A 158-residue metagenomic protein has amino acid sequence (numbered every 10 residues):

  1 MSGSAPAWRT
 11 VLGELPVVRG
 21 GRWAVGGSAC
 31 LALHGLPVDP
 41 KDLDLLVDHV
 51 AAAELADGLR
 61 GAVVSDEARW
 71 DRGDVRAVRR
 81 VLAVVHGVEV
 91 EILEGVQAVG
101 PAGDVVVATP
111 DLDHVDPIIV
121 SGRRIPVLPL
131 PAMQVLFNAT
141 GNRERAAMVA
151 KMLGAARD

Functional and structural regions predicted by a protein language model:
M1-A24, A150-D158: Helical scaffold of the NTase/Pol beta-like nucleotidyltransferase catalytic core
L12-L43, V47-E54: Active-site nucleotide-donor binding segment shared across nucleotidyl transfer reactions
G27, E94, P129: Pocket-edge structural micro-motifs
L31, A83, I118: Short aromatic-centered micro-motifs
V38, G73-R76, T109-D111: Short solvent-exposed loop/turn micro-motifs enriched in small/polar/acidic residues
L55-A62: Short amphipathic alpha-helices in soluble, non-transmembrane regions that often serve as interface/regulatory elements
V63-G100: Conserved catalytic core of two-metal-ion nucleotidyltransferases
G100-D158: Catalytic cores of NTP-dependent nucleotidyl/adenyl transfer enzymes across multiple folds
